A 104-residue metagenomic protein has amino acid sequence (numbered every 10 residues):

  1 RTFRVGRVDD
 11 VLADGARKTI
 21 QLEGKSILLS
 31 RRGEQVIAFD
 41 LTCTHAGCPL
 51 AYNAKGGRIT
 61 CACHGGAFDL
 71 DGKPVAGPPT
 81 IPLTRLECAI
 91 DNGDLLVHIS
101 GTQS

Functional and structural regions predicted by a protein language model:
R1-G56, P82-S104: N-terminal pre-ligand scaffold of iron-sulfur
G57-G65, V75-T84: Short cysteine/histidine-rich metal-coordination sites, predominantly Zn2+-binding motifs
G66-A67, D91: Short amphipathic alpha-helical patches
